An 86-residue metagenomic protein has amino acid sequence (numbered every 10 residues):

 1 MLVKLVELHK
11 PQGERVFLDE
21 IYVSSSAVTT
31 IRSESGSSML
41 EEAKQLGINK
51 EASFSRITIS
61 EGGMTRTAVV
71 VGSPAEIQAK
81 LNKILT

Functional and structural regions predicted by a protein language model:
L2-V3, H9-T86: Acidic, Ser/Thr- and proline-rich intrinsically disordered linker/docking segments of eukaryotic scaffolds
